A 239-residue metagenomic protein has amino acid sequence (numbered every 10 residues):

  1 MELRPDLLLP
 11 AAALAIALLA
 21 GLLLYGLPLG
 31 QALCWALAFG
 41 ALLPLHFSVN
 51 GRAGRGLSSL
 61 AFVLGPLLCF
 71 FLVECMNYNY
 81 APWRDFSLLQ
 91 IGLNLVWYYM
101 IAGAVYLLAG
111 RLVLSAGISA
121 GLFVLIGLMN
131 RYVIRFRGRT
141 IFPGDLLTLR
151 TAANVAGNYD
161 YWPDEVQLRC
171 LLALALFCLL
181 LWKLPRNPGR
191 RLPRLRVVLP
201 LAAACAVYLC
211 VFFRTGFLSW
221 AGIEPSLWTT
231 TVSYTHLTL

Functional and structural regions predicted by a protein language model:
E2-V232: Transmembrane and membrane-interface helices of multi-pass, inner-membrane envelope-modifying transferases
T235-L239: Conserved small/polar residues in nucleotide/adenosyl-binding loops
